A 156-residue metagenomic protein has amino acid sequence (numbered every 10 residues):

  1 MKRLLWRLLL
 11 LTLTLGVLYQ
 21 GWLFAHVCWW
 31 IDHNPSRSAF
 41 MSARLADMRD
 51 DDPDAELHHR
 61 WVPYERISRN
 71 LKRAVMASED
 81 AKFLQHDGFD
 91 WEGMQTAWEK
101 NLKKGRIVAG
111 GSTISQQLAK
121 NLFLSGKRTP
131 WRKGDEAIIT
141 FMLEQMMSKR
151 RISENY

Functional and structural regions predicted by a protein language model:
K2-Y156: Juxtamembrane regions of bacterial inner-membrane/periplasmic proteins, predominantly the peptidoglycan biogenesis
